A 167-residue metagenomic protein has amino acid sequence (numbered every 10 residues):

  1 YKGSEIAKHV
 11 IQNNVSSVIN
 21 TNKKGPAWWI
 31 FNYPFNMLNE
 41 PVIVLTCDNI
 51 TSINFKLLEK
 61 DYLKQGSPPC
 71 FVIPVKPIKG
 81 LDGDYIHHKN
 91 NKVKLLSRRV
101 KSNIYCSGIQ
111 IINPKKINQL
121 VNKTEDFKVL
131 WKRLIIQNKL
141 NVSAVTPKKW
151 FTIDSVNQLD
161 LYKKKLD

Functional and structural regions predicted by a protein language model:
Y1, C70-I86: Short beta-strand-to-loop element that shapes/binds the nucleotide-sugar donor at the catalytic cleft/hinge
Y1-I50, F55-L57: Conserved N-terminal catalytic core of the sugar/cofactor nucleotidyltransferase
H9-Q12, H87-H88, K132-I136: Short, conserved catalytic or adaptor-binding loops enriched in Gly and charged residues
Q12-N14, Y33-N36, D61-L63, I86-N91 (+1 more regions): Short, hinge-like loop/turn segments at secondary-structure boundaries
V18-N20, V72, V145-P147: Conserved beta-strand termini and adjacent loop/short-helix elements that scaffold enzyme active sites in alpha/beta
W29-I30, D82-I86, S107-Q110: Adenylate-forming
N39, G66-P68, L140: Short, high-confidence coil segments that cap the C-terminus of an alpha-helix and link into the following beta-strand
I43, I50, E59-L63, P77-I78 (+1 more regions): Catalytic-core segments of class I nucleotidyltransferases/pyrophosphorylases that form NMP-activated intermediates
